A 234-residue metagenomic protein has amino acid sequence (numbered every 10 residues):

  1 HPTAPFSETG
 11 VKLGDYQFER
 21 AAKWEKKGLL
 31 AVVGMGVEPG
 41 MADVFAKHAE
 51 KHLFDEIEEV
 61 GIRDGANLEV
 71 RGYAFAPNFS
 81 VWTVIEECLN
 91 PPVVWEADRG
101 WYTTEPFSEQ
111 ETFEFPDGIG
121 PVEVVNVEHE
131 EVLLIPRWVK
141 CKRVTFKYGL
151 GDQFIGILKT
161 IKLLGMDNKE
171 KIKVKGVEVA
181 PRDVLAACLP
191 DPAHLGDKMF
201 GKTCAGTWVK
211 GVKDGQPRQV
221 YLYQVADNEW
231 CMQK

Functional and structural regions predicted by a protein language model:
H1, M35, D64: Glycine-rich, histidine-containing beta strand-loop boundary motifs that form or position
H1-L29: Rossmann-fold NAD(P)-binding glycine/threonine-rich loop
T9, G34-E38, V124: Glycine- and other small-residue-rich loops at beta-strand/loop junctions that grip anionic moieties
R20, A42-F45, E131, P181: General structural feature for long, well-ordered alpha-helical segments within catalytic domains of soluble enzymes
A31-G34, G61: Short catalytic-loop micro-motif centered on adjacent basic/acidic residues
M41-L53: Active-site-proximal alpha-helical scaffold in enzymes
H52-K234: C-terminal catalytic/substrate-binding lobe primarily of soluble NAD(P)-dependent oxidoreductases
